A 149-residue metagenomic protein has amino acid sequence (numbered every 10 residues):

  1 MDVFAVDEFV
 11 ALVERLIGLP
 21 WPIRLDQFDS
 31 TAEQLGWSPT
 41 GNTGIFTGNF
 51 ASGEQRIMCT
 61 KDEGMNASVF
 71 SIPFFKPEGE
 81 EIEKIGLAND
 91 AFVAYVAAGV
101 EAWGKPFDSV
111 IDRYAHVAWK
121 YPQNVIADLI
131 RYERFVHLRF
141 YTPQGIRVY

Functional and structural regions predicted by a protein language model:
M1-R113, P122-I126, I130-Y149: Short helix/turn-capping signatures at newly exposed starts of structured segments
H116: Short hydrophobic/aromatic beta-strand element in the GNAT-like acyltransferase core that lines or flanks the acyl-donor
